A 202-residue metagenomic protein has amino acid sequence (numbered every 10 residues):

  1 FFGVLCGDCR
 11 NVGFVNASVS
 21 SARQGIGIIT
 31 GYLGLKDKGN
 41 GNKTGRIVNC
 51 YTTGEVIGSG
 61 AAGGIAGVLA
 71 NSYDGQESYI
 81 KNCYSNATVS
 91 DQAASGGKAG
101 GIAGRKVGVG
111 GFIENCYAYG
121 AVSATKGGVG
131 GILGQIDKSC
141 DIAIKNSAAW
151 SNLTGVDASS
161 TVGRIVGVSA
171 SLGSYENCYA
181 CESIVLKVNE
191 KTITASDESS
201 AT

Functional and structural regions predicted by a protein language model:
F1-T202: Predominantly extracellular beta-rich ligand-binding scaffolds that present long acidic/polar faces for carbohydrate
